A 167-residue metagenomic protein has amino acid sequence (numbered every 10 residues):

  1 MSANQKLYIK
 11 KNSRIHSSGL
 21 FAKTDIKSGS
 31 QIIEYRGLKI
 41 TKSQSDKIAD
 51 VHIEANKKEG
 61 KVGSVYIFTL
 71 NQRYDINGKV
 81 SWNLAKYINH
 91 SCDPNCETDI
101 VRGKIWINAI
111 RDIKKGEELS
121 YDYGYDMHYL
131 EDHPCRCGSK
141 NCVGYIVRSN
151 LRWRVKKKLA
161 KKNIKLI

Functional and structural regions predicted by a protein language model:
S2-T98: Catalytic cores of histone-lysine modification enzymes
S91-I167: C-terminal SET catalytic tail plus cysteine-rich post-SET Zn-binding segment of SAM-dependent SET-domain
